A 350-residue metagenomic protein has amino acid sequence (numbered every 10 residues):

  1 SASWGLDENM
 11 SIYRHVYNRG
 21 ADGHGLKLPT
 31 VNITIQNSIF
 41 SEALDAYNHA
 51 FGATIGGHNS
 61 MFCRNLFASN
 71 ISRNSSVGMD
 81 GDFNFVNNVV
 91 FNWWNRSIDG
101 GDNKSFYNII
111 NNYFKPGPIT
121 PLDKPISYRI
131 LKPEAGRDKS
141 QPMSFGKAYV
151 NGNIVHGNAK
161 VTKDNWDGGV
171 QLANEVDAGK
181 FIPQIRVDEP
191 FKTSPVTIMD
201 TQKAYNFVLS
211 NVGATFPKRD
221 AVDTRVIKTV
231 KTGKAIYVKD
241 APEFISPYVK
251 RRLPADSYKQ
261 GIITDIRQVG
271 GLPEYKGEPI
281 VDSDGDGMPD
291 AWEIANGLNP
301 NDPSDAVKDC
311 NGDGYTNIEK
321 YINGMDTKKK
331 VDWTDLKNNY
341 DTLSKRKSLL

Functional and structural regions predicted by a protein language model:
S1-N9, R14-D45, A50-G52, G57-N74 (+3 more regions): Right-handed parallel beta-helix
K27, T54-I55, V77, G101 (+3 more regions): Residue-level marker of regulatory loop/turn positions in helix-turn-helix DNA-binding domains and in histidine
A53, I98, I130, P300 (+1 more regions): Short clusters of hydrophobic/aromatic residues that line enzyme substrate/ligand-binding pockets
V77-D265: Extracellular beta-rich repeat passengers
I266-L350: Extracellular calcium-associated, cysteine-rich motifs in secreted modular proteins
